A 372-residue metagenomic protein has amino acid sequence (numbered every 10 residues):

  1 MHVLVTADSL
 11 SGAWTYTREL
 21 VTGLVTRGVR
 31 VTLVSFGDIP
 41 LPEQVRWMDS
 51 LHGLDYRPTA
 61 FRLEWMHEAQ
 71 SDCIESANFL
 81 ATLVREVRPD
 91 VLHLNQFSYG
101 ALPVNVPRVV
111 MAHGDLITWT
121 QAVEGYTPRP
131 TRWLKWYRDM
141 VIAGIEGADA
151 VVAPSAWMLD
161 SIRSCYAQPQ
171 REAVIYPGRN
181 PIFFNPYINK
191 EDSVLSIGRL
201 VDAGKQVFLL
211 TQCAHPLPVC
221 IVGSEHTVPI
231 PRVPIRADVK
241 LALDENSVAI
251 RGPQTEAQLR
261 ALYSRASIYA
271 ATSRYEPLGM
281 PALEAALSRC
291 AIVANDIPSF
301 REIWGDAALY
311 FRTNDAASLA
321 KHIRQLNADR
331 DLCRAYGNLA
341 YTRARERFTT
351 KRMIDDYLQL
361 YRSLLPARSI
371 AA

Functional and structural regions predicted by a protein language model:
P130-V151: Membrane-proximal helix-turn-helix segments that form the acceptor-binding/catalytic region of lipid-linked
I145, A261-A266: Short alpha-helical donor nucleotide-sugar binding micro-motif in glycosyltransferases
E146-G147, A153, L159-R179, Y187: Helix-loop-beta element that forms the nucleotide-linked donor phosphate-binding surface in glycosyltransferases
I188-K205, L209-V222: Conserved donor-binding/catalytic core segment of Leloir-type glycosyltransferases
V233-A257: Nucleotide-activated donor-binding/catalytic signature segment of Leloir-type glycosyltransferases, i.e., the conserved
R274: Aromatic "clamp/platform" in nucleotide-sugar-dependent glycosyltransferases that forms part of the donor/acceptor
A291-A294: Short hydrophobic beta-strand element within catalytic cores of glycosyltransferases and related nucleotide-activated
A308-A317, Q325-D331: Conserved acidic donor-binding segment of nucleotide-sugar-dependent glycosyltransferases
